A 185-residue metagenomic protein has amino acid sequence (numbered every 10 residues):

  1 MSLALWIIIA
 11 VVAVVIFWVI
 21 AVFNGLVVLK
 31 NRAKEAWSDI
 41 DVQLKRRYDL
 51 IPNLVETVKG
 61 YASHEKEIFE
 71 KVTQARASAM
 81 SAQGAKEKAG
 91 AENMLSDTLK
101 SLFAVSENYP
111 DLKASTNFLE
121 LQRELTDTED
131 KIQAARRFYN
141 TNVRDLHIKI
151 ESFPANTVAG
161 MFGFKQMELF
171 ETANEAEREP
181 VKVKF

Functional and structural regions predicted by a protein language model:
M1-F185: A helix-centric hydrophobic-segment signal that preferentially recognizes long, alpha-helical stretches used
